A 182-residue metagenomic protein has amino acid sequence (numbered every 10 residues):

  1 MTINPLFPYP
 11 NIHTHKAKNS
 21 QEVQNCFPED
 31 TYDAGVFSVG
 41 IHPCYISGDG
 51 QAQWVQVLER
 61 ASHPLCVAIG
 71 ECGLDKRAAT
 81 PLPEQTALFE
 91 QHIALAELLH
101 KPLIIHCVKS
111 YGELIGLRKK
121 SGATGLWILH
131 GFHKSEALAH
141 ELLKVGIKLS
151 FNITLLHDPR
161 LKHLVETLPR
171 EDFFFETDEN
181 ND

Functional and structural regions predicted by a protein language model:
M1-D182: Mid-domain alpha/beta scaffold segments of enzyme catalytic cores
